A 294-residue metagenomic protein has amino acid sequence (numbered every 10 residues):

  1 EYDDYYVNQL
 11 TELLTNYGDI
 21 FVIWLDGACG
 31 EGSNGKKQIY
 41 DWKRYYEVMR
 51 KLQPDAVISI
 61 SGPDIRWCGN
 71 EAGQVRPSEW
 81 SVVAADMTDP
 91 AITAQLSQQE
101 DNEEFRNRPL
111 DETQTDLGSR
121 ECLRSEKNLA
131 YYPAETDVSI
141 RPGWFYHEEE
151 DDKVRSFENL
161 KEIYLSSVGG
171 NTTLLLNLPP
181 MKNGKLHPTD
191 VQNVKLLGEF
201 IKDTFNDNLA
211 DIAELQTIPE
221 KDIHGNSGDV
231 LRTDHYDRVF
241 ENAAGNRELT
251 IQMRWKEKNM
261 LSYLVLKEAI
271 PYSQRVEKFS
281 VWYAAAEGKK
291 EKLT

Functional and structural regions predicted by a protein language model:
E1-G245, Q252-E257, V265-E268, Q274 (+3 more regions): Mature catalytic domains of secreted/periplasmic carbohydrate-active enzymes
